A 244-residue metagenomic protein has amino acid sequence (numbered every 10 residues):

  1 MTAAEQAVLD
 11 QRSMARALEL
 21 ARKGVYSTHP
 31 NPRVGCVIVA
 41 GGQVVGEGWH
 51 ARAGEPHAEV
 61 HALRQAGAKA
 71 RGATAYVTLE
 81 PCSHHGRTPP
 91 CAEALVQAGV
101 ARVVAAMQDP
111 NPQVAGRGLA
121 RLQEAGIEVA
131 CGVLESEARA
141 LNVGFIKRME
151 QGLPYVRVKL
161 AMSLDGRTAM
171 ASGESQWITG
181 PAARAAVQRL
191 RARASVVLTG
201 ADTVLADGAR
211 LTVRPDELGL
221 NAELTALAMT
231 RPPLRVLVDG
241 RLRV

Functional and structural regions predicted by a protein language model:
M1, V8-D10, T28-V37: Polybasic, low-complexity association/targeting segments
L9-H29, R148: Short, basic/aromatic recognition patches
A17, G35, C82, L122 (+3 more regions): Residue-level signal for inorganic ion chemistry
Y26-P30, G54-E55, L119, V133-S163 (+1 more regions): Proteins enriched for Cys/Gly/acidic motifs involved in redox and nucleic-acid/cofactor modification
R33-V34, K69-A73, A98-A101, E124-A125 (+4 more regions): Short coil/turn connectors at secondary-structure junctions
V34-G42, L160-A161: Short beta-strand scaffold segments in enzyme catalytic cores
I38-E137: Zn2+-dependent cytidine deaminase-like catalytic core
K147-R148, R157-L164, T168-V244: Active-site ligand-binding patch in enzyme domains
